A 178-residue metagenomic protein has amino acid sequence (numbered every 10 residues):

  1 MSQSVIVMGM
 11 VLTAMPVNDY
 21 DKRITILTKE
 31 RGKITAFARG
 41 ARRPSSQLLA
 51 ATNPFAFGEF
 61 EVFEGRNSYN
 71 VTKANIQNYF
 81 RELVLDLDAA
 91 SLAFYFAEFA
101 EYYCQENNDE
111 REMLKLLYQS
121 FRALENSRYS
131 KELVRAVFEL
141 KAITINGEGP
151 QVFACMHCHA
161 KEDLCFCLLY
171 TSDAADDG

Functional and structural regions predicted by a protein language model:
M1-K115: A surface-exposed, charged beta-strand/loop segment in the N-terminal or early-internal portion of soluble proteins
F96, E139, S172: A residue-level signal for conserved active-site and pocket-lining positions in enzyme catalytic cores
V137, F153: Cys/His-enriched microdomains
I143-Q151, L168: Short, flexible, mixed-charge glycine/proline-rich loop motifs that serve as phosphate/nucleic-acid-contacting
C155-C158: Short cysteine-rich clusters marking metal-coordination/redox-active sites
K161: Cys/His-rich metal-chelating microdomains
L164-C165: Short, non-ligating residues that shape and space the ligands of small metal-coordination modules and catalytic
Y170-G178: Single conserved hydrophobic/aromatic residue that forms the stacking wall/gate of nucleotide- or nucleobase-binding
